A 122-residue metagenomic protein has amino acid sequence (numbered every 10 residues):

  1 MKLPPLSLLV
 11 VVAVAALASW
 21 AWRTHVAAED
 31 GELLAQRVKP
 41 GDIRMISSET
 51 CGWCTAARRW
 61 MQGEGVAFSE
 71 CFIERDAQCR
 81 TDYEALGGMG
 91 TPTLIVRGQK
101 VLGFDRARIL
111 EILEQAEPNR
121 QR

Functional and structural regions predicted by a protein language model:
P4-R23: Hydrophobic membrane-insertion alpha-helices, especially the h-region of bacterial N-terminal signal peptides
W22-L34: Aromatic-capped interface at the extracytoplasmic side of an N-terminal signal-anchor transmembrane helix
E32-V66: Local sequence-structure signature of Cys/Sec-based thiol-disulfide redox active-site neighborhoods
T50-W53, M89, Q99-L102: Solvent-exposed loop/turn segments at secondary-structure junctions within structured extracellular/periplasmic domains
T55-G63, T81, A107, E111: Solvent-exposed, polar/charged alpha-helical surfaces in well-ordered, non-transmembrane soluble domains, broadly
V66-R80, G88-T91: Thiol-based oxidoreductase modules, predominantly thioredoxin-like and allied folds used for disulfide exchange
T81-Q99, A107-R108: Mid-chain, structured segments of secreted extracytoplasmic proteins
V96-R122: Non-catalytic, surface beta->alpha helical segment in thiol-disulfide oxidoreductase systems
